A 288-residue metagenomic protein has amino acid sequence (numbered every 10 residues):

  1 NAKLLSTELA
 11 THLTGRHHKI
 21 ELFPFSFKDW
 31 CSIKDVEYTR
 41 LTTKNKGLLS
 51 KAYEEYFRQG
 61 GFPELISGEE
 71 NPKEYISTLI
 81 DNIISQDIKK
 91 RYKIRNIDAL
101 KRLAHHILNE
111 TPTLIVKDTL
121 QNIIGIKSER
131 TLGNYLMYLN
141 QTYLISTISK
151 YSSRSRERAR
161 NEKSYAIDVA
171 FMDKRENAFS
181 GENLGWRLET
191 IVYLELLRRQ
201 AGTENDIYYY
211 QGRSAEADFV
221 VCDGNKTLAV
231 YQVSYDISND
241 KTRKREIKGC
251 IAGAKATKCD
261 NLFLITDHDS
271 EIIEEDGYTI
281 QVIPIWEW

Functional and structural regions predicted by a protein language model:
N1-T7, I265-E271: Short, polar loop motifs at secondary-structure junctions
A2, T7-L114: Interdomain motor-coupling "hinge/lid" segment immediately C-terminal to the ATP-binding subdomain of NTP-driven enzymes
H17-E21, L262-L264, V282: Conserved beta-strand scaffold positions in the cores of enzyme catalytic domains, especially in NTP/NDP-utilizing
E70-T227: Accessory nucleic acid-recognition modules appended to NTPase machines
T227-S238: Active-site ExK catalytic segment of metal-dependent nucleases
V230-Q232, N261-T266: Conserved active-site loop/cleft motifs that coordinate metal ions or position small ligands
R243-D260: Short, charged, amphipathic alpha-helix that recurs within catalytic cores of restriction-modification and other
D267-W288: Domain-level recognition of nuclease-like catalytic cores that cleave nucleotide substrates
